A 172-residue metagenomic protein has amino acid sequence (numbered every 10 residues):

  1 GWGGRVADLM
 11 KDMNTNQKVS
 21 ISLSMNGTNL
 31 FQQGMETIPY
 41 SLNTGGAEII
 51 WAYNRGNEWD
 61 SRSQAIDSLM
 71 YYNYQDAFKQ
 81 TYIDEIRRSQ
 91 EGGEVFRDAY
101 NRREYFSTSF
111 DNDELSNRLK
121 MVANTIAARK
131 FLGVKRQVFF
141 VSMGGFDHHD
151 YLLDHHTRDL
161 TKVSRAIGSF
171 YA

Functional and structural regions predicted by a protein language model:
G1-R165, S169: Feature for exported/extracytoplasmic and membrane-associated proteins, marking the mature portion
A172: Metal-dependent active-site segment of extracytoplasmic phospho-/sulfohydrolases and closely related
